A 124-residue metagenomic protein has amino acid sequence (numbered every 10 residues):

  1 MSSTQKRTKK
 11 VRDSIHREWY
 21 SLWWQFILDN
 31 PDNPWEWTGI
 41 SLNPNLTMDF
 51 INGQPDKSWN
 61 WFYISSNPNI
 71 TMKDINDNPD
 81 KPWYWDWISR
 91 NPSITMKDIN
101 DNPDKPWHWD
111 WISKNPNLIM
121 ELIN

Functional and structural regions predicted by a protein language model:
S2-N124: Alpha-helical scaffold segments
